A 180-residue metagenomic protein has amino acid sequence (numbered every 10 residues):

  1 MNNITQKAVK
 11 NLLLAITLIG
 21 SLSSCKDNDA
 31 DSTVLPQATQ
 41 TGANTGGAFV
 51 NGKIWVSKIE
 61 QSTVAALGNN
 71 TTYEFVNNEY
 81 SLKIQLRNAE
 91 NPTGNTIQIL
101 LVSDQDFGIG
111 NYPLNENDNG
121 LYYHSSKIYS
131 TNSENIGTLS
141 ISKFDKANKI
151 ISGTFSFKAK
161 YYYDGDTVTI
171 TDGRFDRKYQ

Functional and structural regions predicted by a protein language model:
N2-Q6, G20-T45: Bacterial Sec-dependent N-terminal signal peptides
L12-S21: Bacterial N-terminal signal peptides
D29-P36, S57, F144, I150 (+1 more regions): Terminal alpha-helical segments
G47-F49, K83-Q85, K158: Residue-level detector of beta-strand face positions
V50, W55-V56: Short, isolated positions in well-ordered beta-strands
K53, K127-I128, Y161-D166: Flexible, membrane-facing loop/turn or short amphipathic-helix motifs that contact lipid bilayers or gate lipid-binding
E60-A147: Surface-exposed helix/loop patches within compact recognition domains
G137-Q180: C-terminal or internal capping secondary-structure element at the end of a domain, subdomain, or sheet
